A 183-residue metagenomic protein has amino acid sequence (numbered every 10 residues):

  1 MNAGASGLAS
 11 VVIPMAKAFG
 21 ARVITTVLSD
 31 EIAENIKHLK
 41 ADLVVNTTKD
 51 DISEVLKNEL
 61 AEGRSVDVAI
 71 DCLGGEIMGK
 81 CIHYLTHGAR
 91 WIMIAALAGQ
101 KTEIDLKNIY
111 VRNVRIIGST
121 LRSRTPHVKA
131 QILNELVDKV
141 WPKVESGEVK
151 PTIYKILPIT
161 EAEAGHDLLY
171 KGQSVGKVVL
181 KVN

Functional and structural regions predicted by a protein language model:
M1-K49: Mid-domain Rossmann-like dinucleotide-binding core that forms the NAD(H)/NADP(H) cofactor-binding site
A5, K49, L73-G74, A95-A96: Short glycine-/small-residue-rich Rossmann-like dinucleotide-binding loops
V27, E76-E148, K181-N183: Glycine-rich phosphate-binding loop and adjacent beta-alpha segment of Rossmann(oid) nucleotide-cofactor-binding
A41, E62-V66, I109, A162: Local beta-strand N-terminus motif with an aromatic residue
V45, D67-I70, I92: N-terminal Rossmann-like NAD(P) cofactor-binding module of classical short-chain dehydrogenase/reductase
D51-G63: Short amphipathic alpha-helix with an adjacent loop that forms part of the alpha/beta core around
G63, W141, E148-K155, E163-N183: C-terminal capping/lid region of NAD(P)-dependent oxidoreductase domains
